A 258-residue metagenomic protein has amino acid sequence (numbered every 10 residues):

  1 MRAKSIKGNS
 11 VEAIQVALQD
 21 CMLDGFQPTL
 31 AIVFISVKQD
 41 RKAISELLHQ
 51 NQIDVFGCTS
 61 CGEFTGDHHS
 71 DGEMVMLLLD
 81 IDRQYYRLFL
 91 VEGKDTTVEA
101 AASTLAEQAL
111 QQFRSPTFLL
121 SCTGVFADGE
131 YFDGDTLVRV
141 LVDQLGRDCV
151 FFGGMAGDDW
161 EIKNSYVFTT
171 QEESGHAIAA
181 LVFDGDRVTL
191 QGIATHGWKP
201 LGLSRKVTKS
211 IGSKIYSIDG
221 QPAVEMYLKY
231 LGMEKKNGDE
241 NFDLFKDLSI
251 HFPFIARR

Functional and structural regions predicted by a protein language model:
M1-D54, C58-T117, S121-R258: Small-residue-enriched flexible segments
